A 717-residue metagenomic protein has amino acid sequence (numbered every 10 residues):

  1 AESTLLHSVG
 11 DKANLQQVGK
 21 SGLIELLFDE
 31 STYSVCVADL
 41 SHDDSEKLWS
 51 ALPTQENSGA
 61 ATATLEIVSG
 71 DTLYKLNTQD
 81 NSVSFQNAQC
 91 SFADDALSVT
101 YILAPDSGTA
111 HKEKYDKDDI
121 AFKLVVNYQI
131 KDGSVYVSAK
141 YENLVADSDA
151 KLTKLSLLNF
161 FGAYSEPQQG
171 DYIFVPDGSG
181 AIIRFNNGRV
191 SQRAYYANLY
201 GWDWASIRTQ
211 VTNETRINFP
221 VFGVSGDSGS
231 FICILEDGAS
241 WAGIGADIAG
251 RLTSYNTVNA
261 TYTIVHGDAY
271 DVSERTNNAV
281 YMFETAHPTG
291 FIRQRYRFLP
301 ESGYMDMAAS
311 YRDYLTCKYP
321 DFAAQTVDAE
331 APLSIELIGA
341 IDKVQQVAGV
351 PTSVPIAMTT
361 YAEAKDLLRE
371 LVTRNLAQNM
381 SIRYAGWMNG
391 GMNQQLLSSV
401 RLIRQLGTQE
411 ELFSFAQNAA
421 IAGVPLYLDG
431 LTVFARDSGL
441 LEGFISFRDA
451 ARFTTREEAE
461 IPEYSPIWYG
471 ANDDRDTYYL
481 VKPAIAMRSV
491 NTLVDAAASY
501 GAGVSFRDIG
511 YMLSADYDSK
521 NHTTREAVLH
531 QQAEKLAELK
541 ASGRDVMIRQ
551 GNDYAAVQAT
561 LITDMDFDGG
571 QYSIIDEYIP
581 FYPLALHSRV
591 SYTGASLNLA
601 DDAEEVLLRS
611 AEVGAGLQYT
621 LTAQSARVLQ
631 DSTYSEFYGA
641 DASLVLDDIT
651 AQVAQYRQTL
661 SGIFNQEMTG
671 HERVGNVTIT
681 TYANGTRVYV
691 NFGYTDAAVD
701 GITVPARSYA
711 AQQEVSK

Functional and structural regions predicted by a protein language model:
A1-Q17: N-terminal low-complexity, Pro/Thr/Ser-rich intrinsically disordered segments that act as propeptides or flexible
A13, S21-S41, S45, R216 (+5 more regions): Active-site-proximal substrate-binding groove within the catalytic cores of carbohydrate-active enzymes
Q16-M358, L368-R374, N379: Carbohydrate-recognition beta-sandwich/jelly-roll modules in extracellular/periplasmic carbohydrate-active proteins
Y136, G162-Q168, N375-A377, Q417 (+3 more regions): Structural alpha-beta junctions
L157, I382-Y384, L428, S505-D508 (+1 more regions): Conserved beta-strand positions
L157-A163, A385, V699-A706: Short linear, low-complexity motifs centered on an aromatic residue
D306-S310, T359-D366, E411-S414, I485-T492 (+2 more regions): Extracytoplasmic/secreted proteins, especially bacterial periplasmic and envelope-associated proteins
E330-I485, Y511-A515: Aromatic-lined carbohydrate-binding/catalytic grooves of carbohydrate-active enzymes
